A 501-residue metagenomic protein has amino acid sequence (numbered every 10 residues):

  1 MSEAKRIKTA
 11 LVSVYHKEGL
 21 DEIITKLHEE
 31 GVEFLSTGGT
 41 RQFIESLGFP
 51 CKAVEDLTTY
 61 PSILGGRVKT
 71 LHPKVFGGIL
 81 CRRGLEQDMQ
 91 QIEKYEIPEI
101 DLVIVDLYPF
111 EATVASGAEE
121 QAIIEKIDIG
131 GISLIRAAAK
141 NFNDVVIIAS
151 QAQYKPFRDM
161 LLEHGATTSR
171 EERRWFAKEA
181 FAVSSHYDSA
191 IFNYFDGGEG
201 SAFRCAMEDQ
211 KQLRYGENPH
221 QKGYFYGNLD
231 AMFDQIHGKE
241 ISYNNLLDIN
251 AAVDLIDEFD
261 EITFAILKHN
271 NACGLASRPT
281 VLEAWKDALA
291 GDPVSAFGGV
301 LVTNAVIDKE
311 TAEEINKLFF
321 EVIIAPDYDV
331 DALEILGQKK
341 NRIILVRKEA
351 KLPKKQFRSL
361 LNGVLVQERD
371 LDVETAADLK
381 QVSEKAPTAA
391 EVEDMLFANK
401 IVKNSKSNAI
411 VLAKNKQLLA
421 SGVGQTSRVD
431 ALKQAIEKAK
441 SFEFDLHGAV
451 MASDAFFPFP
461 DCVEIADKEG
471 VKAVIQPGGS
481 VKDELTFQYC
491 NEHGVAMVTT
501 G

Functional and structural regions predicted by a protein language model:
M1-L57: N-terminal glycine-/serine-/threonine-rich phosphate-binding loop
G39-P109: Glycine-rich nucleotide/cofactor/substrate-binding loop typically near the N-terminus or early in the first domain
R83-I132, R136-A138, E384-A389: Active-site/ligand-binding-proximal alpha/beta "capping" segment
A152-Y328, A332-I335, K339-R369, E391-K400 (+1 more regions): Active-site loops and adjacent core secondary-structure elements that bind or stabilize anionic groups
C273-P293, Q417-V463: Glycine- and Gly-Pro-enriched alpha-helical subdomains that act as flexible, kink-prone "lid/hinge" or packing modules
L301-V302, D308-K317, F442-D483: Cysteine/selenocysteine-centered motifs that mediate thiol-based redox chemistry or coordinate metal-sulfur cofactors
F320-A325, V330-R342, E464-G501: C-terminal binding/interaction regions
